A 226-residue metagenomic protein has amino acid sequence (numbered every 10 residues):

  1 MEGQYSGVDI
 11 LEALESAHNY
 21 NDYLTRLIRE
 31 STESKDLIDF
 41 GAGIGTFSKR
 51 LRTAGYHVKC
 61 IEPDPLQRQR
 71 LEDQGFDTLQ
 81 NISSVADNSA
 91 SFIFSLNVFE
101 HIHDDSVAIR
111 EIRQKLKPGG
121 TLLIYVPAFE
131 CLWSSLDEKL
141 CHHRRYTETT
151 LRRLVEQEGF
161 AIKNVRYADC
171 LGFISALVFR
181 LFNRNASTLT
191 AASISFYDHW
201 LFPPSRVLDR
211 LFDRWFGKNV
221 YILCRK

Functional and structural regions predicted by a protein language model:
M1-L96, S106-I109, S195, R214-V220: Conserved N-terminal segment of class I S-adenosyl-L-methionine
Q67, E130-L132, L171: Feature marks short, surface-exposed loop/turn motifs that line or immediately flank catalytic pockets and channel
D87, D169-K226: A C-terminal cap/extension of S-adenosyl-L-methionine-dependent methyltransferases that defines the acceptor-substrate
L96-F99, Y125: Residues lining the SAM
S106-T121: A short glycine-rich, Lys/Arg-flanked "PGG" loop and its adjoining helix->strand segment in the class I
L122-R144, T149-E156: Short, glycine-/aromatic-enriched active-site segment of Class I SAM-dependent methyltransferases
F160-C170: Conserved S-adenosyl-L-methionine
